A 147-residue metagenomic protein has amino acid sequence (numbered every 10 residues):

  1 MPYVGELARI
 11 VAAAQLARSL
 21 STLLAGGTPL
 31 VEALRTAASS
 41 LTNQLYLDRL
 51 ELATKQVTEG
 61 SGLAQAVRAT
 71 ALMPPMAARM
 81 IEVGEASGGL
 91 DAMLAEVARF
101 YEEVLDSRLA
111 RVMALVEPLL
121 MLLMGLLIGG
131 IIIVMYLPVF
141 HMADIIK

Functional and structural regions predicted by a protein language model:
M1-A8: Membrane-interfacial amphipathic helices
Y3, L63, M142: Glycine-rich, flexible loop/turn motifs
A8-L115: Glycine- and small-hydrophobic-enriched helix-loop-helix hairpins
E103-K147: Bilayer-spanning, highly hydrophobic alpha-helical transmembrane segments
